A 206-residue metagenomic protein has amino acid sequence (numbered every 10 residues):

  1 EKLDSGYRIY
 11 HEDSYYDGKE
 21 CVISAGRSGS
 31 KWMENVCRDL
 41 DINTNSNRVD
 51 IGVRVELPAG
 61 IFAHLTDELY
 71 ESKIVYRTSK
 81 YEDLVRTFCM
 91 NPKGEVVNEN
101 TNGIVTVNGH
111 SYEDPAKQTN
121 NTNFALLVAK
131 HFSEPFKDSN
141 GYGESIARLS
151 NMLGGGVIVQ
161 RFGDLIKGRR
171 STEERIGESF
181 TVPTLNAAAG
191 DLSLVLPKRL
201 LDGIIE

Functional and structural regions predicted by a protein language model:
E1-E206: Residues forming the flavin
